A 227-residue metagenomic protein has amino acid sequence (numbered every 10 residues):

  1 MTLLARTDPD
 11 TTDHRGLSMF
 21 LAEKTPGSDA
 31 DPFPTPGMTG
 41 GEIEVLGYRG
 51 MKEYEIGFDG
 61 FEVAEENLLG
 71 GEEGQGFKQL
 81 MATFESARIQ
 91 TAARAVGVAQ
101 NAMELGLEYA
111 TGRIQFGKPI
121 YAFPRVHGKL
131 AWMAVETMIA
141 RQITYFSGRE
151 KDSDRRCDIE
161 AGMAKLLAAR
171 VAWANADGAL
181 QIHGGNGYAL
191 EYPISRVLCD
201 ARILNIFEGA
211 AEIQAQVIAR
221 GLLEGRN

Functional and structural regions predicted by a protein language model:
M1-P36: A short core secondary-structure module
T2-A5, A22-K24, T39-E44, Q75-Q79 (+1 more regions): Short, low-complexity, polar/charged sequence segments that are solvent-exposed and flexible
D10, L46-Y48, G209: Generic marker of residues within folded, mature protein domains
R15, M51-E53, C199: Short, solvent-exposed loop/turn segments at the edges of secondary structure
S28-G60: Flexible, small-/acidic-enriched active-site or ligand-binding loops
A30-P32, N67-E73: Cytochrome P450 core scaffold surrounding the K-helix E-X-X-R motif and the conserved "meander" helix-loop region
E55-G57, F61, G71-Q75, A82-N227: Alpha-helical interface subdomain recognition
